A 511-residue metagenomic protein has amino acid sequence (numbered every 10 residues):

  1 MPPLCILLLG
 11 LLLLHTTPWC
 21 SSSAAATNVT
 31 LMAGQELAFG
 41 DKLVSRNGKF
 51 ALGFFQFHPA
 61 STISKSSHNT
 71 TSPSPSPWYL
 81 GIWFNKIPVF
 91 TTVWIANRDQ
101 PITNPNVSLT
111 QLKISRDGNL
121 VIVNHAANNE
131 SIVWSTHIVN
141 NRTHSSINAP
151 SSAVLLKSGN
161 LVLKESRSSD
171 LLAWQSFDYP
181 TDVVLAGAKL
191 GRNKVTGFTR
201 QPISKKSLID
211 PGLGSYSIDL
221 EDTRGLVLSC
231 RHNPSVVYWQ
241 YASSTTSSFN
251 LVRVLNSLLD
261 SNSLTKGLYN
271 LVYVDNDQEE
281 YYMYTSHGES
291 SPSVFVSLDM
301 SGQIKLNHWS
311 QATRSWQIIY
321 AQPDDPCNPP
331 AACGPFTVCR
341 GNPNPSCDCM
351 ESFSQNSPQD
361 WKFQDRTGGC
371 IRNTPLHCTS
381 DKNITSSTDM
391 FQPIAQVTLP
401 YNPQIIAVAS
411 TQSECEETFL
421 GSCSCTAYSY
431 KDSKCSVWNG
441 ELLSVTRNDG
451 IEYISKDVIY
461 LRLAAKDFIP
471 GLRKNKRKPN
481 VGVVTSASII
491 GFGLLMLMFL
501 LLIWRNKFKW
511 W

Functional and structural regions predicted by a protein language model:
P2-W511: Beta-rich ligand-binding surfaces for carbohydrates and other polyanions
